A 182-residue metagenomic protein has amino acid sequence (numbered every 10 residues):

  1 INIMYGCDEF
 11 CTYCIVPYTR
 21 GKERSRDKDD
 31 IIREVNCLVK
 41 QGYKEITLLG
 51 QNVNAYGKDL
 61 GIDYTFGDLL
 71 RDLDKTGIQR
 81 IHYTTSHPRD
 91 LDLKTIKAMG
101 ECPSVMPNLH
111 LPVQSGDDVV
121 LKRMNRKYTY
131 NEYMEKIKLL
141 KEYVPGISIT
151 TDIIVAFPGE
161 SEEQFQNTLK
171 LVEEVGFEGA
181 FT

Functional and structural regions predicted by a protein language model:
I1-D29: Canonical Radical SAM [4Fe-4S] cluster-binding loop centered on the CxxxCxxC motif and its immediate flanking residues
C7, C11-C14, I31, L38 (+5 more regions): Hydrophobic packing within well-folded, soluble alpha/beta domains
F10, C14-P17, E34, L38-Q41 (+3 more regions): Change "in soluble alpha/beta enzymes" to "in soluble alpha/beta proteins
R20-T47, D68: Conserved alpha-helical substructure of the radical SAM core
I32, M134, Q166: Conserved catalytic core of two-component sensor histidine kinases
K40-E162: Conserved SAM/AdoMet-binding glycine-rich loop
E162-T182: C-terminal, non-catalytic macromolecule-binding modules
